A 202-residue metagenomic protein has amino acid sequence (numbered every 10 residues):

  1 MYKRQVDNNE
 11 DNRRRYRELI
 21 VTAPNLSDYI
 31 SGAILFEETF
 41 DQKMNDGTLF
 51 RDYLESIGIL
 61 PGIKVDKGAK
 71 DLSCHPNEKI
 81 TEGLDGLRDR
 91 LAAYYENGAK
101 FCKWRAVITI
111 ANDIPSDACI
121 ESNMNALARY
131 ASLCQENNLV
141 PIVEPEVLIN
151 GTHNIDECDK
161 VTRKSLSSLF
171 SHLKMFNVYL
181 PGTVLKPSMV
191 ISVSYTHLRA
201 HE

Functional and structural regions predicted by a protein language model:
M1-Q5, T196-E202: Conserved small/polar residues in nucleotide/adenosyl-binding loops
K3-I80, L84-G86: Active-site loop/lid in soluble adenylation, ligation, and acyl-transfer enzymes
N9, W104, V143, L185: Conserved, mostly hydrophobic/aromatic
E37-T39, K67-A69, A106-N112, V147-G151 (+2 more regions): Active-site-proximal loop/turn and secondary-structure-junction residues that shape catalytic pockets, frequently
L49-L60, A92-G98, Q135-E136, N177: Acidic (Asp/Glu)-rich catalytic clusters
N77-D89, D117-R129: Glycine-rich anion/phosphate-binding loops
M124-Q135, T162-H172: Alpha-helix-loop-beta-strand connector modules within alpha/beta enzyme cores
H153-R199: Active-site capping/gating regions of soluble enzymes
